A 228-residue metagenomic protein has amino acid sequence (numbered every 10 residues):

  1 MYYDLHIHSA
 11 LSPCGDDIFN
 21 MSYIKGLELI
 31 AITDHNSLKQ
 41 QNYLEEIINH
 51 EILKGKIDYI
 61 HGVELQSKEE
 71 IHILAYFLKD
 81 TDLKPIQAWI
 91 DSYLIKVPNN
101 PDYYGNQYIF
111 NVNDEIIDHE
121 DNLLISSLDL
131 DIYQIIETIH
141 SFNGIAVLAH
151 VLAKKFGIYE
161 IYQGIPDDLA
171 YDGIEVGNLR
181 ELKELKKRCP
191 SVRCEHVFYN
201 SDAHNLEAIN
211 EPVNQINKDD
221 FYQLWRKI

Functional and structural regions predicted by a protein language model:
M1-L5, S9-L27, K39-H61, L65-L83 (+2 more regions): Charged catalytic cores and adjacent phosphate/nucleic-acid-binding surfaces used for phosphate/nucleic-acid chemistry
I7, T33, L123-L124: A generic structural signal for short
E28-N36: Active-site beta-strand/loop signature of hydrolases that rely on acidic residues for catalysis
L78-E120, G164: Active-site gating loops and adjacent loop-to-helix segments of metal-dependent hydrolytic enzymes
N106-F142: Alpha-helix-centered segments that form part of catalytic cores
